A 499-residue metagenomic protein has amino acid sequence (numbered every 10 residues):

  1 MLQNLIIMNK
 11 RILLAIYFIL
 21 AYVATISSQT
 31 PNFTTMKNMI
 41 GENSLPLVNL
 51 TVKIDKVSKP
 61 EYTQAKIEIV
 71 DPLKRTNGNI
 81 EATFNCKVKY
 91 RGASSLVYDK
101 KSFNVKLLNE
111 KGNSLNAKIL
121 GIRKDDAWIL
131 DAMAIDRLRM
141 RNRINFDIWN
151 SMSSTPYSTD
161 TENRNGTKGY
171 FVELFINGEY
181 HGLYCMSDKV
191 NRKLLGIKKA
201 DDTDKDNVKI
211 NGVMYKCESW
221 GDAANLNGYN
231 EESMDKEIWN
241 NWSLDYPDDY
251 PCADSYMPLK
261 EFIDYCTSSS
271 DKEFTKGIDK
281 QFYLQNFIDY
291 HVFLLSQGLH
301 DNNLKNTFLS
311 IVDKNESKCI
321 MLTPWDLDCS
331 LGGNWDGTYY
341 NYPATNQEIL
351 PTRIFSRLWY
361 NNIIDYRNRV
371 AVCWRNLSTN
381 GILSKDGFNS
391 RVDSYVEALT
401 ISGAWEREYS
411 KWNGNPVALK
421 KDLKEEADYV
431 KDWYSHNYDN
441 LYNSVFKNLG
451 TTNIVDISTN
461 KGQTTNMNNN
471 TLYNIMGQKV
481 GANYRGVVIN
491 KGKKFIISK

Functional and structural regions predicted by a protein language model:
M1-Q29: Bacterial Sec-dependent N-terminal signal peptides
M8, D301, V370, T451-T459 (+2 more regions): Terminal processing/anchoring signals of secreted or surface-associated proteins and related intramolecular
Q29-I144: Conserved NTP-binding catalytic cores of kinases and kinase-like/nucleotidyltransferase enzymes across multiple kinase
F84, S94, Y98, D245-L304 (+2 more regions): Middle-to-C-terminal accessory/interaction subdomains
S102-K106, A127-A132, R139, D147 (+11 more regions): Structural recognition of the beta-strand scaffold that forms the well-ordered cores of secreted hydrolase catalytic
E110-G112, K118, R123-I135, P156 (+4 more regions): Internal "kinase-insert"/substrate-recognition segments embedded within catalytic cores of ATP-dependent enzymes
F446-M476: Residue-level detector of functionally pivotal "anchor" positions at catalytic/ligand-binding pockets or at interdomain
V487-K499: C-terminal tail/sorting-segment detector
